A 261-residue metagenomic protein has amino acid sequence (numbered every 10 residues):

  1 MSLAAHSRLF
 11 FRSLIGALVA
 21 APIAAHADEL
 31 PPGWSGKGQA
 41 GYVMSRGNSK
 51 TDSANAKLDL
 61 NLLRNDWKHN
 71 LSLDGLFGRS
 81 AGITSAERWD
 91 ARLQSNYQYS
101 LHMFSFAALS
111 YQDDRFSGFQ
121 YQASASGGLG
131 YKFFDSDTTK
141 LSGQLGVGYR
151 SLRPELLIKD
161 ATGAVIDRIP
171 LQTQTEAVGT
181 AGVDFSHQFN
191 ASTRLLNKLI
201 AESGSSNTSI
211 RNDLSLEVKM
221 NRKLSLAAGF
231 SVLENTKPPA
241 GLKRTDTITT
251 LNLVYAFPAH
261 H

Functional and structural regions predicted by a protein language model:
W34, D66-L71, H102-S105, D137-L141 (+3 more regions): Repeated loop/turn-to-beta-strand initiation elements of outer-membrane beta-barrel proteins
W34-G36, D52-L58, L73, W89-L93 (+6 more regions): Hydrophobic, lipid-facing positions within transmembrane beta-strands of outer-membrane proteins
A40-Y42, L71-F77, L93, A107-Y111 (+5 more regions): Transmembrane beta-barrel strands of outer-membrane/channel proteins
G41, D59-L63, Q94-N96, S110 (+5 more regions): Transmembrane beta-barrel domains of outer membrane proteins
Y42-R46, R64-D66, G75-R79, Y111-R115 (+5 more regions): Transmembrane beta-strands of outer-membrane beta-barrel pores
M44-D52, S80-A86, D113-Q120, E202-I210 (+1 more regions): Solvent-exposed loop/turn segments connecting transmembrane beta-strands in outer-membrane beta-barrel proteins
T138-N221, S225: Outer-membrane beta-barrel transmembrane domain signature
L216-K219, T245-H261: Outer-membrane beta-barrel "beta-signal"
